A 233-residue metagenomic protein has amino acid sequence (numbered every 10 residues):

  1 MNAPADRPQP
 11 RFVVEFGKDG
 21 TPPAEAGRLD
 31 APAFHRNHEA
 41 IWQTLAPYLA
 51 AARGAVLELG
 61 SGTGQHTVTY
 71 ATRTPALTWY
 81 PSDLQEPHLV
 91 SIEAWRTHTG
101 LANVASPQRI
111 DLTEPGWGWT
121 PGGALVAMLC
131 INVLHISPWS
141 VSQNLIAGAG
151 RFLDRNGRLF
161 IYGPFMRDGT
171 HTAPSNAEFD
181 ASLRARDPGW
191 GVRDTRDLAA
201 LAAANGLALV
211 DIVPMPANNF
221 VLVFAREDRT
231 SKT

Functional and structural regions predicted by a protein language model:
N2-A51: Class I SAM-dependent methyltransferase Rossmann-like catalytic core, especially the SAM/SAH-binding loop
A52-G62: Conserved class I S-adenosyl-L-methionine
L57, V68-G116: Class I SAM-dependent methyltransferase SAM/SAH-binding core
L129: A conserved beta-strand element that flanks and buttresses the S-adenosyl-L-methionine
I136-A149: A short, conserved alpha-helix within the catalytic core of class I
N156-F165: Conserved beta-strand signature within the Rossmann-like core of class I S-adenosyl-L-methionine
T172-R196: Conserved Class I S-adenosyl-L-methionine
L207-T233: Core SAM-dependent methyltransferase catalytic element
